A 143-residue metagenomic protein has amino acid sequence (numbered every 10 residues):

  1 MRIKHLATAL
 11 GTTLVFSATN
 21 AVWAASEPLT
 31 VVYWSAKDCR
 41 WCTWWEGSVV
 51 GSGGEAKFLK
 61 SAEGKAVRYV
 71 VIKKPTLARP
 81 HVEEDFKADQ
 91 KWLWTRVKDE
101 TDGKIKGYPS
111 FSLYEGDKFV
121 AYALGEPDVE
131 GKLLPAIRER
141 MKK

Functional and structural regions predicted by a protein language model:
M1-L10: Bacterial N-terminal signal peptides that target proteins for export
A9-S17: Bacterial N-terminal signal peptides
T19-A25: Sec/Tat signal peptide C-region and signal peptidase I cleavage site
E27-C39: Short active-site neighborhood of thiol/selenol oxidoreductases, capturing the structured segment around
C39-T43, F111: The canonical Cys-X-X-Cys-His
C42-S61: Typically the conserved alpha-helix immediately C-terminal to a functionally engaged Cys/Sec in thioredoxin-like
Y69-Y108: Thioredoxin-like thiol-disulfide oxidoreductase module
I105-K143: Non-catalytic, surface beta->alpha helical segment in thiol-disulfide oxidoreductase systems
